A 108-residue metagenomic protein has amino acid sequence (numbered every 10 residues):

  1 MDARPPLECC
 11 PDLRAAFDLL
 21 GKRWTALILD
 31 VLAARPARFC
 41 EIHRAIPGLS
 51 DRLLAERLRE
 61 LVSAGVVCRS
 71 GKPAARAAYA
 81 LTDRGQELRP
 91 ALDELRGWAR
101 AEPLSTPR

Functional and structural regions predicted by a protein language model:
D2, L7-L53, R59, A64 (+2 more regions): N-terminal helix-turn-helix DNA-binding core of bacterial DNA-binding proteins
A15-F17, A78-P107: Conserved segment of winged-helix/HTH DNA-binding domains
